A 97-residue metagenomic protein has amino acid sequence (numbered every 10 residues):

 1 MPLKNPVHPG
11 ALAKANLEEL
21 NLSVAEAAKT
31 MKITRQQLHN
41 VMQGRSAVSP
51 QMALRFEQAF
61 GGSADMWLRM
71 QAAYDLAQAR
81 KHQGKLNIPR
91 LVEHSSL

Functional and structural regions predicted by a protein language model:
M1-L22, R69: A short, Lys/Arg-rich alpha-helix, primarily the initiator
E19, T30, A59: Residues within the alpha-helical elements of helix-turn-helix
L22-N40: Short alpha-helical DNA-recognition segment
T34, R45, F60, Q71-Y74: The DNA-recognition helices of helix-turn-helix-type DNA-binding domains
N40, L54, R69: DNA-binding alpha-helical recognition surfaces that contact promoter or target DNA
R45-Q58: Short, basic-rich loop-to-helix N-cap that marks the start of a DNA-contacting helix
M66-L97: Short, charged recognition helix plus adjacent turn of helix-turn-helix-like nucleic-acid-binding domains
